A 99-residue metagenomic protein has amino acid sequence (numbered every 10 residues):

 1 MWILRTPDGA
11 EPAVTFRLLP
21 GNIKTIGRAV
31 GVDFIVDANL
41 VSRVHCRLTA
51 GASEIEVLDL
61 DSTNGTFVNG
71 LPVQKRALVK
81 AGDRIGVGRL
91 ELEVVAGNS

Functional and structural regions predicted by a protein language model:
M1-P7, P12, F34, R89-S99: Regulatory inter-domain linker segments that are low-complexity and enriched for serine/threonine/proline
V14-R89: Forkhead-associated
